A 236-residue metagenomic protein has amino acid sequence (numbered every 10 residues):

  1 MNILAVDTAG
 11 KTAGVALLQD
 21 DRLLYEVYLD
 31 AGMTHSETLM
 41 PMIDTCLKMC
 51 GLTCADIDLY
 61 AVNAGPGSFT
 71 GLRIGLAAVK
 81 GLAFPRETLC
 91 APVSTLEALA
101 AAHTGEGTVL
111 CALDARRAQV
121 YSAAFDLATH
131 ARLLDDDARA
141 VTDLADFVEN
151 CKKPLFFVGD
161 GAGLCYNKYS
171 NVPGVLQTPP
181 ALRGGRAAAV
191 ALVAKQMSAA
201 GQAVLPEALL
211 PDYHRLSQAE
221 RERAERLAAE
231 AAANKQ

Functional and structural regions predicted by a protein language model:
M1-P66, G184: N-terminal beta-alpha supersecondary unit
A16-L18, Y121-F125, D212: Conserved hydrophobic/aromatic positions in well-ordered beta-strands
R22, T34, L89-G184, Q218 (+1 more regions): Surface "functional belts" at beta-alpha junctions
K48-A55, A83-V93, T104: Phosphate-handling active-site elements
C50-A55, N150-K153, S198: Glycine-rich phosphate-binding loop signature in dinucleotide/nucleotide-binding domains
A61-L89: DPxDG-like acidic metal-binding loop motif
T178-Q236: Acyltransferase
